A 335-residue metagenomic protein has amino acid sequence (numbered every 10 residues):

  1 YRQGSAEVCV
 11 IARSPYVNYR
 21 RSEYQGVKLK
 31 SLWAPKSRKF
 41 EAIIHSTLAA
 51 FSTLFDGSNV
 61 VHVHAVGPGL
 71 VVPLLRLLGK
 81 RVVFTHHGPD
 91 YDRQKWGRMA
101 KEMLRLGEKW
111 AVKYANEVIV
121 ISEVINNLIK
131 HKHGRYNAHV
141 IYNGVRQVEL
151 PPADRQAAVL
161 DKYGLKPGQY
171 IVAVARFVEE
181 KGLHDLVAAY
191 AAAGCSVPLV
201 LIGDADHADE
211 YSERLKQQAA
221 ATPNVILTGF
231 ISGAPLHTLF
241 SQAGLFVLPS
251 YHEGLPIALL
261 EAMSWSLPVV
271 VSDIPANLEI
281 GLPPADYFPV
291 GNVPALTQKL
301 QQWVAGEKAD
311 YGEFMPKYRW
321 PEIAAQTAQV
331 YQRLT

Functional and structural regions predicted by a protein language model:
R2-R38, V124-K132: N-terminal strand-loop element at the rim of the active site of nucleotide-sugar-dependent glycosyltransferases
R13-Y16, V145, P198-E213, G229-F230: Glycosyltransferase donor-sugar binding loop
F51-L54, L77, K101-V118, L215: Membrane-proximal helix-turn-helix segments that form the acceptor-binding/catalytic region of lipid-linked
L160, G164-K181, V187-A191, V200: Conserved donor-binding/catalytic core segment of Leloir-type glycosyltransferases
S212-A234: Nucleotide-activated donor-binding/catalytic signature segment of Leloir-type glycosyltransferases, i.e., the conserved
Y251: Aromatic "clamp/platform" in nucleotide-sugar-dependent glycosyltransferases that forms part of the donor/acceptor
P268-V271: Short hydrophobic beta-strand element within catalytic cores of glycosyltransferases and related nucleotide-activated
A285-V293, Q301-G306: Conserved acidic donor-binding segment of nucleotide-sugar-dependent glycosyltransferases
